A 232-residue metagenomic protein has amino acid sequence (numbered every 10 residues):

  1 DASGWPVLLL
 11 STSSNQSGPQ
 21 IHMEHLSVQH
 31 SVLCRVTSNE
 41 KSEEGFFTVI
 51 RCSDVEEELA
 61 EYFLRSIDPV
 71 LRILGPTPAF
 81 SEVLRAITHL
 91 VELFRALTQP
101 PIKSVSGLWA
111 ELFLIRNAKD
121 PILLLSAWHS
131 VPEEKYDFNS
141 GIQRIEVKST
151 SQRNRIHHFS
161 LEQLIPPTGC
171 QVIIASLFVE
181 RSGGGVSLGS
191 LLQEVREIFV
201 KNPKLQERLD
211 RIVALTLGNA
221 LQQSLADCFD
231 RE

Functional and structural regions predicted by a protein language model:
D1-E133, S149-E232: Nucleic-acid endonuclease domains
D137-Q152: Active-site ExK catalytic segment of metal-dependent nucleases
